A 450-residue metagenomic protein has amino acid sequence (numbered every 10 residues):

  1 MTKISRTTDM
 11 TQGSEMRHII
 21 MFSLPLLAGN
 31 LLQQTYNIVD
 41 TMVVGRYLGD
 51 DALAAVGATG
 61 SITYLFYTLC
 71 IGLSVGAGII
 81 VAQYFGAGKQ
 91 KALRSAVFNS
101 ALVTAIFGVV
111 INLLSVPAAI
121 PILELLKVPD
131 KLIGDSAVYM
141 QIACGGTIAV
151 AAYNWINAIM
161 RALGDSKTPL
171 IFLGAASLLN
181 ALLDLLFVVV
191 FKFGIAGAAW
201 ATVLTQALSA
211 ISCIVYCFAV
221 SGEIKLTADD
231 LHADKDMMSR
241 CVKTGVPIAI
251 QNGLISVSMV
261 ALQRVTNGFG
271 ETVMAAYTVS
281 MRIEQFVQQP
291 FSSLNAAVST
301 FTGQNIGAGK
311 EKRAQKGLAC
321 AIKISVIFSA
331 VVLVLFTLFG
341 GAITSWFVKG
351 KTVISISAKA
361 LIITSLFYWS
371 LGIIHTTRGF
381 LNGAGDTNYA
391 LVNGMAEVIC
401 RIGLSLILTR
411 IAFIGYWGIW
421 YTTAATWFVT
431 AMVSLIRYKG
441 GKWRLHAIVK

Functional and structural regions predicted by a protein language model:
M1-S23, V81-I148, V190-V246, T302-F367 (+1 more regions): Short alpha-helical transmembrane segments in multi-pass integral membrane proteins
Q12, M16-T35, V39, I62-L69 (+7 more regions): Residue-level signal for short hydrophobic patches within transmembrane helices of multi-pass membrane transporters
M21-D40, I142, Y153, A176 (+4 more regions): Transmembrane helical elements of multi-pass membrane transporters/channels
L26, N30, M42, I79 (+16 more regions): Transmembrane alpha-helix boundary and packing residues in multipass membrane permease domains and related
L31, T35-A54, L123-D130, L186-F193 (+4 more regions): Helix-terminus/linker motif at the lipid-water interface of multi-pass membrane proteins
L53-L113, V150-P169, Q263, A276-G340 (+1 more regions): Small-residue-rich hydrophobic transmembrane alpha-helices
L65, N180-L185, A210-I214, F286-Q289 (+3 more regions): Hydrophobic transmembrane alpha-helices of multi-pass small-molecule transporters
S74, I142-R161, P169-S177, A198-C213 (+4 more regions): Short runs within selected transmembrane alpha-helices of multi-pass transporters and secretion channels
